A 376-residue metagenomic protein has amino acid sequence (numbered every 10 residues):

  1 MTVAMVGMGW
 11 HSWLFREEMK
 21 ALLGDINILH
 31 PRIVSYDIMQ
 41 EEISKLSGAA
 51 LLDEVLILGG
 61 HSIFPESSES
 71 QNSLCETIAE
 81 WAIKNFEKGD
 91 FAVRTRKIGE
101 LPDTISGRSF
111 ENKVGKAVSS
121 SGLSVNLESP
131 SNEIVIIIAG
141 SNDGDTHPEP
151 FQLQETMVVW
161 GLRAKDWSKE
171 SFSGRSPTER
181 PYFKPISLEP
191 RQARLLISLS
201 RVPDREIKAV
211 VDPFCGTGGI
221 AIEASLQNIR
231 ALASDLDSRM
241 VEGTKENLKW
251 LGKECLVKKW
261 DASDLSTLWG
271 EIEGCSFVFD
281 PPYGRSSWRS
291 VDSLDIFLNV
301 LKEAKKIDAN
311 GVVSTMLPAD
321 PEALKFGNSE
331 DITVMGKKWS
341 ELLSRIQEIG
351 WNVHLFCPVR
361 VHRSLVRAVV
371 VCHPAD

Functional and structural regions predicted by a protein language model:
M1-L52, G99-I105, S109-F110, S131-V135 (+1 more regions): Class I S-adenosyl-L-methionine-dependent methyltransferase catalytic core
D37-K84: Conserved AdoMet
A82-E87, Q152: Short glycine/proline-enriched loop/turn "hinge" motifs that connect secondary-structure elements and lie
E87-D90, I207: Phosphate-coordination loops involved in phosphoryl transfer and adenosine-cofactor binding
V93-R96: Basic, glycine-rich polyanion-binding accessory segments appended to enzymes
T104-G122: A gly/proline- and charged-residue-enriched helix-loop-helix capping module
L123-N132: Interaction modules related to DNA damage response and DNA replication/repair
